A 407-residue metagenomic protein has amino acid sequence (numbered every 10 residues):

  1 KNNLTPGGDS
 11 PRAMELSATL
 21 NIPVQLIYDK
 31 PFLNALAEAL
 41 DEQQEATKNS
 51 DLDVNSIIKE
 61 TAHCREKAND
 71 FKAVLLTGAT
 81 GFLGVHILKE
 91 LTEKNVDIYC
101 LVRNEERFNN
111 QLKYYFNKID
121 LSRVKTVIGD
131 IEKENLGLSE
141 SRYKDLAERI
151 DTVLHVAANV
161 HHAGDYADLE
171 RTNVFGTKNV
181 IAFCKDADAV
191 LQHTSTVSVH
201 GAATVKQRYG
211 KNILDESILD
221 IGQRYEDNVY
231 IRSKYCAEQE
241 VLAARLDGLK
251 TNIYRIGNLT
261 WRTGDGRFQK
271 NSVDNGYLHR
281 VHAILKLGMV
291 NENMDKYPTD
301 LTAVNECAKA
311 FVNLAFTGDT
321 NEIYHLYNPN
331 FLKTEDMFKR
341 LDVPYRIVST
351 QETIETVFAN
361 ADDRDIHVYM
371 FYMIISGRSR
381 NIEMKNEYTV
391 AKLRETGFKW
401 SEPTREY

Functional and structural regions predicted by a protein language model:
K1-C64: Phosphopantetheine-dependent thiolation modules in NRPS/PKS and related acyl-activating systems
K67-K94: N-terminal Rossmann NAD(P)H-binding glycine-rich loop of SDR-like oxidoreductase domains
D120, V124-F175, K185: NAD(P)H-binding glycine-rich loop region in Rossmannoid oxidoreductase-like domains and their noncatalytic homologs
L154-H155, A163, A167-R171, F175-V229 (+1 more regions): Conserved Rossmann-fold NAD(P)-dependent oxidoreductase catalytic core, especially the SDR/UDP-sugar
I221-Y225, N271, N275-E306, A310-L314: A conserved pocket-lining segment of Rossmann-fold NAD(P)-dependent short-chain dehydrogenase/reductase
E238-F268: Conserved beta-loop-beta element that borders a ligand/cofactor-binding pocket
W261-Y277, L314-Y324: Glycine/proline-rich active-site loop of Rossmann-fold NAD(P)-dependent oxidoreductases
A310-M373: Mid/C-terminal beta-alpha module of Rossmann-like enzyme folds, strongest in SDR-family dehydrogenases/epimerases
